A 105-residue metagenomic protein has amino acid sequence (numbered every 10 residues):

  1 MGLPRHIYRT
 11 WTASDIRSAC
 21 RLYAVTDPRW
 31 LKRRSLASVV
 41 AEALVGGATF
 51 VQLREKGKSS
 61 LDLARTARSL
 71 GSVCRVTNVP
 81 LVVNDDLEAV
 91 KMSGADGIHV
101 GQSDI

Functional and structural regions predicted by a protein language model:
M1-I105: Conserved N-terminal beta1-alpha1 strand-loop-helix module at the mouth
